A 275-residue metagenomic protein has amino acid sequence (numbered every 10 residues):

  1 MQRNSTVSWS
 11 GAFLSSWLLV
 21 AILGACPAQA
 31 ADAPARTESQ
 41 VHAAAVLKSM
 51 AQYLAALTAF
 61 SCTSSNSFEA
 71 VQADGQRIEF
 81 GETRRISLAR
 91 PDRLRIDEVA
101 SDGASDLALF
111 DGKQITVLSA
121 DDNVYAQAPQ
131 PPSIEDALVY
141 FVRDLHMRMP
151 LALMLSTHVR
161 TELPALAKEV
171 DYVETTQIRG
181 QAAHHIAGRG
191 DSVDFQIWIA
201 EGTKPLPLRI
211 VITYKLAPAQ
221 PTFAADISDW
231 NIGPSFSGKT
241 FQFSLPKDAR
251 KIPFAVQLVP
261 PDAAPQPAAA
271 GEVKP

Functional and structural regions predicted by a protein language model:
M1-G11: N-terminal secretory signal peptides that target proteins for export/translocation
G11-A25: Bacterial N-terminal signal peptides
C26-A30: Sec/Tat signal peptide C-region and signal peptidase I cleavage site
A31, E38-V41, C62-S65, S101 (+3 more regions): Gly/Pro-enriched, hydrophobic low-complexity segments that function as extracytoplasmic propeptides/linkers
R36-V124: N-terminal mature ectodomain segment of secretory-pathway/periplasmic proteins
S87-L94, R148-E162: Short, basic/low-complexity N-terminal boundary segments at the transition from targeting/disordered tails
V117-L153: Acidic/charged, solvent-exposed loop-and-adjacent secondary-structure segments enriched in E/D, K/R, S/T, and G/P
K247-P275: Gram-negative outer-membrane assembly/targeting C-terminal domains
